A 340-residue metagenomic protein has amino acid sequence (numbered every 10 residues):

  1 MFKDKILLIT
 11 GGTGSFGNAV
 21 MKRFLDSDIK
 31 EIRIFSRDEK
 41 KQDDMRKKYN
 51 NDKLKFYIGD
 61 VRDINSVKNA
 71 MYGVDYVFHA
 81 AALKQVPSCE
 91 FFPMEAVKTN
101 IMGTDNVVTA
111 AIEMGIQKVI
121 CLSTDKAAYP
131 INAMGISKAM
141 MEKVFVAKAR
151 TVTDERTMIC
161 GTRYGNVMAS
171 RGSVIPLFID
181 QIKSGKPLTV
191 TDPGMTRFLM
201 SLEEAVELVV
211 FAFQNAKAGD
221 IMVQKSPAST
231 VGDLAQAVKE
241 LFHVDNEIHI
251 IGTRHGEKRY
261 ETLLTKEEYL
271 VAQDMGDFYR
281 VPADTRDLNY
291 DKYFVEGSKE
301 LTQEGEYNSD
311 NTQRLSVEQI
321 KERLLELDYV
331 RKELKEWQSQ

Functional and structural regions predicted by a protein language model:
K5-S27: N-terminal Rossmann NAD(P)H-binding glycine-rich loop of SDR-like oxidoreductase domains
T10, M71-A80, C121: Rossmann-fold scaffold of SDR-type NAD(P)-dependent oxidoreductases
D28-K41: Conserved glycine-rich Rossmann-like NAD(P)H-binding loop of the short-chain dehydrogenase/reductase
S36, I58, K98, D192 (+1 more regions): Conserved residues in the N-terminal Rossmann fold of short-chain dehydrogenase/reductase
K55-Y76: Conserved Rossmann-fold cofactor-binding substructure of NAD(P)-dependent oxidoreductases
F56, A96, I159-T162: Hydrophobic/aromatic anchor residues within beta-strands of the central parallel beta-sheet of Rossmann-like
H79, L83-A139, K143, A147: Conserved Rossmann-fold NAD(P)-dependent oxidoreductase catalytic core, especially the SDR/UDP-sugar
E113, K143, A147-Q340: Strand-loop microenvironment adjacent to phosphate/nucleotide-handling motifs in alpha/beta enzyme folds
